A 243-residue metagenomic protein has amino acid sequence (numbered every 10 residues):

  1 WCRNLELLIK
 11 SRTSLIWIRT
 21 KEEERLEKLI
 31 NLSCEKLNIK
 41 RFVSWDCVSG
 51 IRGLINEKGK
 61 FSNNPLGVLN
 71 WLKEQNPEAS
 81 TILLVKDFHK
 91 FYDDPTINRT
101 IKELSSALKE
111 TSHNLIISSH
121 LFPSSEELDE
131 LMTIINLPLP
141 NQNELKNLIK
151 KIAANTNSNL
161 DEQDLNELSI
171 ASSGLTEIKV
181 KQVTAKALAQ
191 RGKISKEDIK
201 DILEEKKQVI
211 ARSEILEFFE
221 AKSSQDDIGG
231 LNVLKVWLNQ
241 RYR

Functional and structural regions predicted by a protein language model:
W1-K10, S14-E22, V48-E57, D129-T133 (+1 more regions): AAA+ P-loop ATPase motor domain of ring mechanoenzymes
L7-S11, E35-N38, L72-E78, S105-T111 (+2 more regions): Conserved catalytic network of the ASCE P-loop NTPase/AAA+ motor domain
I9, I30-C34, V43, N56: Terminal-proximal interaction/regulatory segments of ATP-powered molecular machines
T13-I16, F42, A79-V85, S112-I116 (+2 more regions): Hydrophobic beta-strand segments of well-ordered beta-sheets in folded domains
E24-K28, G53, Y92, P123-E126: Short, charged/polar "capping" segments at the starts of alpha-helices and the immediately preceding loops
I30, I101-L104, L168: Aromatic/hydrophobic pocket-lining residues that form π-stacking "cages" and hydrophobic walls in ligand
S44-T100, L104-S105, N114-S118: Conserved P-loop NTPase "ATPase switch" module shared by AAA+ and STAND
D87-S158: Non-catalytic interfacial helical region
